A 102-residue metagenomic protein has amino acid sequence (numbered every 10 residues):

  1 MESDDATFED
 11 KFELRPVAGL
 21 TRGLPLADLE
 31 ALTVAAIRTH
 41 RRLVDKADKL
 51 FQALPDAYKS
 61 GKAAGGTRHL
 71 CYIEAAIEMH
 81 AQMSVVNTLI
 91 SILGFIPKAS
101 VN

Functional and structural regions predicted by a protein language model:
M1-A27: Short, charge-rich amphipathic alpha-helices with coiled-coil/heptad character
M1-D10, I37-H40, V44, L54: Long hydrophobic alpha-helices with heptad-repeat/coiled-coil character
A18, E30-V34, V44, D48-F51 (+1 more regions): Generic detector of well-ordered alpha-helical segments enriched in charged/polar residues, highlighting helical
G19-R22, L26, E30-T33, I37 (+3 more regions): Amphipathic alpha-helical coiled-coil segments with heptad-repeat character
A35, T39, A57-S60, I96-A99: Surface-exposed polar/charged interaction patches
A35-R38, R42, K46-K49, E78-A81 (+1 more regions): Charged, amphipathic alpha-helical oligomerization/scaffolding segments
R41-R68: Short E/K-rich amphipathic alpha-helical oligomerization segments
A63-N102: Short, compact, well-ordered microdomains
